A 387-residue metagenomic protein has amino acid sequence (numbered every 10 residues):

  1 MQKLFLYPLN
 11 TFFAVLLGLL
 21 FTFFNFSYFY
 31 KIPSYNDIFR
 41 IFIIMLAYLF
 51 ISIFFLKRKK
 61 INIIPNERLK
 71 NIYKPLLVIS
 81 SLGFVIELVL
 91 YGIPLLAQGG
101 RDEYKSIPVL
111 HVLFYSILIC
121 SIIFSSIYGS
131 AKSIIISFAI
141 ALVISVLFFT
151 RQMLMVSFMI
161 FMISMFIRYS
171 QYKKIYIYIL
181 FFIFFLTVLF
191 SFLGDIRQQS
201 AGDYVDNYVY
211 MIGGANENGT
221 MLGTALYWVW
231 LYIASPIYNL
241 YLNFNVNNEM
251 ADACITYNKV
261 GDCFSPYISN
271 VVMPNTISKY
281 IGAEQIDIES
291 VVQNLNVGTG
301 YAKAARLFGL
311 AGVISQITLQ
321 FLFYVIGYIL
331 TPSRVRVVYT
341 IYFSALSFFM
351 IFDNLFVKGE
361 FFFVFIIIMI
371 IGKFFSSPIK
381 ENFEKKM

Functional and structural regions predicted by a protein language model:
M1-L82: A structural signal for hydrophobic alpha-helical transmembrane segments in multi-pass membrane proteins
Q2-A14, R68-L77, S130-I136, Y176 (+1 more regions): Membrane-interfacial loop-to-transmembrane alpha-helix junctions, especially the N-terminal start
T11, V15, F42-L46, S80 (+5 more regions): Alpha-helical transmembrane spans of integral membrane proteins, capturing the lipid-embedded, hydrophobic core of TM
I32-Y35, I53-R168, I183-A201, I286-D287 (+4 more regions): Membrane-embedded catalytic interface detector for glycan/lipid assembly enzymes
F55-R58, S121-G129, I237-N248, F321-I326: Transmembrane alpha-helical segments in integral membrane proteins
Y91, L95, L110, Q293-M387: Hydrophobic alpha-helical segments
I135-I136, R151-M159, K174-I179, G219 (+2 more regions): Hydrophobic alpha-helical membrane segments of integral membrane proteins
F190-Q316: Small-residue-enriched transmembrane helix-hairpin modules in multi-pass membrane proteins
